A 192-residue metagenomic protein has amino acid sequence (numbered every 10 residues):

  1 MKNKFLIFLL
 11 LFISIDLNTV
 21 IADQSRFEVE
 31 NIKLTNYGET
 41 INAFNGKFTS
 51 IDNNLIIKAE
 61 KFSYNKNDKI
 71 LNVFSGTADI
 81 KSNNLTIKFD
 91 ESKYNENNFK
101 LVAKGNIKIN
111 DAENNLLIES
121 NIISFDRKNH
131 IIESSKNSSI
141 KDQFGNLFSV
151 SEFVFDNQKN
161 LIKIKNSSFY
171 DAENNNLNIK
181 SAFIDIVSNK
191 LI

Functional and structural regions predicted by a protein language model:
K2-Q24: Classical Sec-dependent N-terminal signal peptides that target proteins to the secretory pathway
T19-I192: N-terminal amphipathic/hydrophobic interface segments
